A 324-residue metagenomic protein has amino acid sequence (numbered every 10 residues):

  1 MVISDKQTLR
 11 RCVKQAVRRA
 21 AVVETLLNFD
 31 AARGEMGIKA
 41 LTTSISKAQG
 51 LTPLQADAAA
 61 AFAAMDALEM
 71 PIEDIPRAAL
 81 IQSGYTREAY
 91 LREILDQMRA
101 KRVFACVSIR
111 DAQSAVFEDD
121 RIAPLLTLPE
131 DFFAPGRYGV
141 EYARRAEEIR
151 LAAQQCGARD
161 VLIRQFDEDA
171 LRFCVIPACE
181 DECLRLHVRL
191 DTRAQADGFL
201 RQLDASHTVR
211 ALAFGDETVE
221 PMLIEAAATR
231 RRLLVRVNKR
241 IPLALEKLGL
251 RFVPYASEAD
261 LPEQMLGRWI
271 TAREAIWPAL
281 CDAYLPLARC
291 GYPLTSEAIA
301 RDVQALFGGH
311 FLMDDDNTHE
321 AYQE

Functional and structural regions predicted by a protein language model:
V2-E182, D204-T208, I224-E324: Metal-cofactor-binding active-site regions of metalloenzymes
R172-S206, R210-F214, E220: Active-site cradle of extracellular carbohydrate-active enzymes
T218-V219, L234: Generic detector of bulky aromatic hydrophobic side chains
